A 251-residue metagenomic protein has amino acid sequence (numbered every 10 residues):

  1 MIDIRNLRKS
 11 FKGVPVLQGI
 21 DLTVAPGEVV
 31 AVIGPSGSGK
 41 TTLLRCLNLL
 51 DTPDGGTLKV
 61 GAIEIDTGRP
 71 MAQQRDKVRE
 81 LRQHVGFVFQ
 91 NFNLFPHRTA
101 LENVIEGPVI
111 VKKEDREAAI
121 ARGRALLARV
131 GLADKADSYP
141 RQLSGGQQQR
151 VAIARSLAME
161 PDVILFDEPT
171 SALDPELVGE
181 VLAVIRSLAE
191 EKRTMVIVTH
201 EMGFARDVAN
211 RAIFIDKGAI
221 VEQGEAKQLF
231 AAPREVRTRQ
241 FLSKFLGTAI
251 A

Functional and structural regions predicted by a protein language model:
M1-A226: ABC family nucleotide-binding domain
D216, K227-A251: C-terminal boundary and immediately downstream tail of ABC-type ATPase nucleotide-binding domains
